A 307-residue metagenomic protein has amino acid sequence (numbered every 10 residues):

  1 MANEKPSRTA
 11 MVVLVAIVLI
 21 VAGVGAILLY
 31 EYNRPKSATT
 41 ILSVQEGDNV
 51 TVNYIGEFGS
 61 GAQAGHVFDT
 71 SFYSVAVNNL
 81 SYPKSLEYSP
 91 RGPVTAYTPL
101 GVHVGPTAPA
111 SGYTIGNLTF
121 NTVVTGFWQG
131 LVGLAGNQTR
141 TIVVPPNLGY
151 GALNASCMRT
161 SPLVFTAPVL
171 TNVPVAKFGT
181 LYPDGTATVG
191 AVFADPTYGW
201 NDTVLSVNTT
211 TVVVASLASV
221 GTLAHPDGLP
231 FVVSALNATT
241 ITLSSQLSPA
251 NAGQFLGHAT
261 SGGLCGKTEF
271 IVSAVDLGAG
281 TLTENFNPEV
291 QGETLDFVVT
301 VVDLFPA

Functional and structural regions predicted by a protein language model:
A2-A307: FKBP-type peptidyl-prolyl cis-trans isomerases
